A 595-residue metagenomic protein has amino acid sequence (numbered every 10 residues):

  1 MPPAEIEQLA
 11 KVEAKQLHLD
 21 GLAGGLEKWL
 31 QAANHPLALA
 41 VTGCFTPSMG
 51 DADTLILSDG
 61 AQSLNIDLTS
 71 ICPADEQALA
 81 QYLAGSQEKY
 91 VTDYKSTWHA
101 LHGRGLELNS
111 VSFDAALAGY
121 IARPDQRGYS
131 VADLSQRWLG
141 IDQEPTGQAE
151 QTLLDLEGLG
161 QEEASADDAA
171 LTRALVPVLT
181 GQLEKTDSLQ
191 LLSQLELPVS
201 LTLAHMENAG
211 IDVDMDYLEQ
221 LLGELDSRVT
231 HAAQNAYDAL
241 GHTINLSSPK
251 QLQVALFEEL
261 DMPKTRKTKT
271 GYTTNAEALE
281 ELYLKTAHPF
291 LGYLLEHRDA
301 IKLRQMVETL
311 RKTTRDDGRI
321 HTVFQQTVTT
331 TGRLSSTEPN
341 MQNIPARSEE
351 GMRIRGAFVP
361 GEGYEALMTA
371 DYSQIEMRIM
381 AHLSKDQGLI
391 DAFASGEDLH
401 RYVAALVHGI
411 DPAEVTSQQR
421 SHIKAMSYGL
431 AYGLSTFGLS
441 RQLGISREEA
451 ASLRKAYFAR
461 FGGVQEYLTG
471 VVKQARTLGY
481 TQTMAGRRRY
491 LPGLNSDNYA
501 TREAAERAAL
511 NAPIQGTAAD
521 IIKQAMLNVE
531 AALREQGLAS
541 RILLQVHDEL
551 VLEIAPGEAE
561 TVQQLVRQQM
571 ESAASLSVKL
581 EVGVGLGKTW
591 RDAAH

Functional and structural regions predicted by a protein language model:
M1-S70, G85, K89, L153-Q161 (+10 more regions): Conserved "right-hand" nucleotidyltransferase catalytic core of DNA-directed polymerases
G43-S70, T369, E376-H408, R488-R502: Metal-dependent catalytic core segments for phosphate chemistry
D51, I56-G60, A74-Q182: Charged catalytic and DNA/RNA-contacting regions of genome-maintenance and nucleic-acid-processing enzymes
P73-E76, S248, G557-Q564: Short, conserved charged micro-motifs
Q87-T92, L101, R355-M380, G388 (+1 more regions): Conserved catalytic alpha/beta cores of large enzymes that bind or transform nucleotide phosphates and polynucleotides
N208, P263, A287, D317 (+7 more regions): Conserved catalytic core of nucleic-acid polymerases
F461, Q568-S577: A common structural junction motif
L552-P556: Short beta-strand-to-loop capping motifs
